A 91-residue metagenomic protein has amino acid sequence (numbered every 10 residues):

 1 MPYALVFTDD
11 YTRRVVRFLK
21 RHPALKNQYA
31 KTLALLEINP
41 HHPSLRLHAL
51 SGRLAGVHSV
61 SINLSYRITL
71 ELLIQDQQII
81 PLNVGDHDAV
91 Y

Functional and structural regions predicted by a protein language model:
P2-A4, R13-K26, I62-Y91: Enriched for short, Lys/Arg-rich terminal
A4-L5, P43: Residues that recognize and position ribonucleotide moieties
R14, K31-T32: A ubiquitous structural signal for well-ordered alpha-helices
K31, G52-A55, L70-Q75: Short alpha-helical linear motifs
T32-L35, P81-N83: Residue-level recognition of specific faces of alpha-helices
L35-V60: A short, surface-exposed loop/turn module that caps and links secondary-structure elements
